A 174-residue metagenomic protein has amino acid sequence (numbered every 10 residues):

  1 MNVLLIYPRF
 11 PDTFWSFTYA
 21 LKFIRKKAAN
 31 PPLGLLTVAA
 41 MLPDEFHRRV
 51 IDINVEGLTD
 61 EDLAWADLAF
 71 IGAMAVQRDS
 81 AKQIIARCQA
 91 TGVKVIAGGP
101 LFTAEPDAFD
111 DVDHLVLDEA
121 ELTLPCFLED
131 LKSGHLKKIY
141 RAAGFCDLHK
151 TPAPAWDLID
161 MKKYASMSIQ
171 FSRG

Functional and structural regions predicted by a protein language model:
M1-G174: Acidic, low-complexity intrinsically disordered segments
